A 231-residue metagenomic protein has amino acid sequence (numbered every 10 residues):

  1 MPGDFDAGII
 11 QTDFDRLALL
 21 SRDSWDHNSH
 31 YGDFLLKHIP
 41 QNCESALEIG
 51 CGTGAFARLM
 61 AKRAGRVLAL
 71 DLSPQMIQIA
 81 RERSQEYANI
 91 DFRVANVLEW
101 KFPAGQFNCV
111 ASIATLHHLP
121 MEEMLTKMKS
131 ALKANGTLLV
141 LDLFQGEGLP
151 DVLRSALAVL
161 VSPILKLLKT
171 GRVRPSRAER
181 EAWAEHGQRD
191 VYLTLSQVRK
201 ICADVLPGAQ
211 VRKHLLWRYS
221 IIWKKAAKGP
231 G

Functional and structural regions predicted by a protein language model:
M1-C43: Conserved class I S-adenosyl-L-methionine
E44-G52: Conserved class I S-adenosyl-L-methionine
T53-E99: Class I SAM-dependent methyltransferase SAM/SAH-binding core
A111: A conserved beta-strand element that flanks and buttresses the S-adenosyl-L-methionine
L119-M128: A short, conserved alpha-helix within the catalytic core of class I
N135-D142: Conserved beta-strand signature within the Rossmann-like core of class I S-adenosyl-L-methionine
L143-I201: C-terminal alpha-helical "lid/dimerization" subdomain adjacent to the S-adenosyl-L-methionine
E185-A227: Conserved Class I S-adenosyl-L-methionine
